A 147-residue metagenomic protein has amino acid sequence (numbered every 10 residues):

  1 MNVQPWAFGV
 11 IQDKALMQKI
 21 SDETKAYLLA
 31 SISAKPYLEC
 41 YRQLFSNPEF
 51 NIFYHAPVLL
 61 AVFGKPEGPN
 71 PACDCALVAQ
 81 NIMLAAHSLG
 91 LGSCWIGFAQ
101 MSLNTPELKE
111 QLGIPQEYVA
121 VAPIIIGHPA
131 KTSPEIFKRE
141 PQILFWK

Functional and structural regions predicted by a protein language model:
M1, A86-S88, Q116-E117: Arginine/glycine-rich "motif VI" loop of SF2 helicases in the C-terminal RecA-like domain
M1-F53, K147: N-terminal amphipathic, basic helical "cap/leader" segment at the start of enzyme domains
P5-W6, A56-L59, V121: Short, surface-exposed beta-edge/turn micro-motifs
D13-A15, K65-P66, H128-K131: Short loop segments at secondary-structure junctions
A26-Y27, Q111-I114: Short, hinge-like loop/turn segments at secondary-structure boundaries
S46-N47, A120-K147: C-terminal helix-cap and adjacent tail motif
L60, K65-E110: Small-aliphatic-rich amphipathic alpha-helix that forms the alpha element of a beta-alpha
